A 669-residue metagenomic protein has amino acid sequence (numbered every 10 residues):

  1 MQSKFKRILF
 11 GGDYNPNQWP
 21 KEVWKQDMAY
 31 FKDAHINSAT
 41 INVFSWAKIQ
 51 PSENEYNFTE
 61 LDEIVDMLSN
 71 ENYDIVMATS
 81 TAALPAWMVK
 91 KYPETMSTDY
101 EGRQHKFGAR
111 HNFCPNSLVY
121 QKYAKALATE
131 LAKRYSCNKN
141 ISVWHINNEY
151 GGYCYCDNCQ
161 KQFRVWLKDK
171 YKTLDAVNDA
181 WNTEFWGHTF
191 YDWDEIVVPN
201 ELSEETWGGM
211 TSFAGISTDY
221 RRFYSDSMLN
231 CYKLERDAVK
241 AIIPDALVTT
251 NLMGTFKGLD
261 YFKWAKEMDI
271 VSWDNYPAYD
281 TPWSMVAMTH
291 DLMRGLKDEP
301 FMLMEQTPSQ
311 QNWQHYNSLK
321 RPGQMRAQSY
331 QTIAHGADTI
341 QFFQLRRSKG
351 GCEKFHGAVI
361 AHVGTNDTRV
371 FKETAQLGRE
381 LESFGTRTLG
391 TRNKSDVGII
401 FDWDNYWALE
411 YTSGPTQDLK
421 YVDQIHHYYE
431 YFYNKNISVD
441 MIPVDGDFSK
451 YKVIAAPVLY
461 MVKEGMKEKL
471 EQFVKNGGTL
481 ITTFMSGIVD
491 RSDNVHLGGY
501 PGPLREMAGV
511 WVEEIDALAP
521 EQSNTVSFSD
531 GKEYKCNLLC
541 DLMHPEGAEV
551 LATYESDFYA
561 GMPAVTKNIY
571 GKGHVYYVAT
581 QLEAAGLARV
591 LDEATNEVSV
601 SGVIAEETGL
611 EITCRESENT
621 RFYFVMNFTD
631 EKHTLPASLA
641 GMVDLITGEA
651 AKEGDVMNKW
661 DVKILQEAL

Functional and structural regions predicted by a protein language model:
M1-V23, M28-S38: An acidic-aromatic substrate-binding cleft motif
K6-I8, H35-N37, S69-I75, C137-S142 (+6 more regions): Short, well-ordered coil/turn segments that N-cap beta-strands
L9-W19, F44-T59, K106-K125, N147-C154 (+6 more regions): The substrate-binding groove and active-site-proximal loops of carbohydrate-active enzymes, especially glycoside
G12, F31, A39, L68 (+9 more regions): Conserved, mostly hydrophobic/aromatic
Q18-D33, A124-E130, M253-W264, R321-S329: Short, acidic/polar
Q26-K32, T40-R103, A132, E235-I242 (+1 more regions): Aromatic-lined substrate-binding rim segments of carbohydrate-active enzymes
G102-I270, D274-M288: Polysaccharide-binding and catalytic clefts of secreted carbohydrate-active enzymes
I196-N200, D245, G254, A265 (+1 more regions): Carbohydrate-binding surfaces of carbohydrate-active enzymes
